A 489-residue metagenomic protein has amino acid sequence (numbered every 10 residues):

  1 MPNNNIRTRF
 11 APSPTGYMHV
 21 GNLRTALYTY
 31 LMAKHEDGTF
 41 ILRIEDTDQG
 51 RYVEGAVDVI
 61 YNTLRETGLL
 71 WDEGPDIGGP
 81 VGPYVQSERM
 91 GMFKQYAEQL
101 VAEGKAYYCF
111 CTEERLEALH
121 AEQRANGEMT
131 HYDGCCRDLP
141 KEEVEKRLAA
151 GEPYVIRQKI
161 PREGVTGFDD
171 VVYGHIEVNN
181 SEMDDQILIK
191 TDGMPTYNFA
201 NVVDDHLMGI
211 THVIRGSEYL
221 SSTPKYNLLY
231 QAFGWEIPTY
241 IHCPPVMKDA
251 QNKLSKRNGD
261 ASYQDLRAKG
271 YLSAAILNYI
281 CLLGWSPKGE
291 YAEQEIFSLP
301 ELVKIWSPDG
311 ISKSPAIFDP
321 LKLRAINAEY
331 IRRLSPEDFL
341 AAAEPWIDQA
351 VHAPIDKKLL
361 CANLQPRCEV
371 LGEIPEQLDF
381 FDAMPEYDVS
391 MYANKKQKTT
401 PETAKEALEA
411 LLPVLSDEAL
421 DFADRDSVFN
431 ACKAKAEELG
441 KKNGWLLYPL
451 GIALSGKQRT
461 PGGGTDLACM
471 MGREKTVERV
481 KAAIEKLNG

Functional and structural regions predicted by a protein language model:
P2-A125, S222-W235, A275: N-terminal Rossmann-like or analogous alpha/beta NTP/dinucleotide-binding catalytic cores that position adenine
M18-V20, L266-A274, K313-D319, H352-L360 (+1 more regions): Structural motif
T29, I60, L100, G104 (+8 more regions): Residue-level signal for inorganic ion chemistry
K34-D46, F199-H212, F233-M247, T460-D466 (+1 more regions): Glycine-rich phosphate/pyrophosphate-binding loops and their adjacent beta-strand/loop elements at enzyme active sites
P83-S87, F110, I189-K190, M208-Y219 (+5 more regions): Conserved phosphate-binding loops in nucleotide/dinucleotide-binding enzymes
A102, Y107-H242, K248-L254, S262: Active-site cores that bind ATP or allylic diphosphates and position pyrophosphate for catalysis
P336-L439: Small-residue-rich helix-loop
D426-N488: Charged substrate- and nucleic-acid-binding regions of tRNA-handling and nucleotidyl-transfer enzymes, centered on
